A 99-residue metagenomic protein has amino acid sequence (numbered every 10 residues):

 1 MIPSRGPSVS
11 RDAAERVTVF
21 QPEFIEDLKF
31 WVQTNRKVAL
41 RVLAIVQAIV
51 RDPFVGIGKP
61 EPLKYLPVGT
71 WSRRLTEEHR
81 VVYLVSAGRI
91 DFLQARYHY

Functional and structural regions predicted by a protein language model:
M1-V17, I25-L40, A44, I57 (+2 more regions): Enriched for short, Lys/Arg-rich terminal
V50, K59: Glycine-rich, flexible loop/turn motifs
R51-F54, V68: Generic structural signal for secondary-structure transition and capping sites
